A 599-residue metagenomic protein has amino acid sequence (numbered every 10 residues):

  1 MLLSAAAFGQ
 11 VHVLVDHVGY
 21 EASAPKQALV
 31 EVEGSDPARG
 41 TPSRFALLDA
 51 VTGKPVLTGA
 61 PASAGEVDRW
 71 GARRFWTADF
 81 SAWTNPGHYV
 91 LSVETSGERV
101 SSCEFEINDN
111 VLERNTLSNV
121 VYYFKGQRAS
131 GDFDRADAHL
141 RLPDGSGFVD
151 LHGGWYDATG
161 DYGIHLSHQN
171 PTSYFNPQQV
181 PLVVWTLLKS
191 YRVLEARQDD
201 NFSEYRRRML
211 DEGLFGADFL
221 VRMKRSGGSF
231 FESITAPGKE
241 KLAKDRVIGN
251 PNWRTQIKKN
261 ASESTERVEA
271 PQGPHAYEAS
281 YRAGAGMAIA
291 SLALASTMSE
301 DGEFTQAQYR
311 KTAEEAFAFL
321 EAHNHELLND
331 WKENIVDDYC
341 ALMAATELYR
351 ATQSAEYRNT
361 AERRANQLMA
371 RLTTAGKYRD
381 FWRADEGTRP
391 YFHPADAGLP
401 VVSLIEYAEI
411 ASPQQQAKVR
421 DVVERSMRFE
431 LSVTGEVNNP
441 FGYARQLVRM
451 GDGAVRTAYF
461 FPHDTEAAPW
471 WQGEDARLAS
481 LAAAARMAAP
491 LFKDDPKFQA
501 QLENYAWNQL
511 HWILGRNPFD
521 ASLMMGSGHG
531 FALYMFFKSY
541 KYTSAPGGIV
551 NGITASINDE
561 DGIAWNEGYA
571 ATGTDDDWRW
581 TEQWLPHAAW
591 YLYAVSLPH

Functional and structural regions predicted by a protein language model:
A7-G9: Boundary at the C-terminal end of the N-terminal hydrophobic targeting segment
V18-R99, K125-P181, S190, A236-A295 (+5 more regions): Aromatic (Trp/Tyr) and acidic
R69-W70, E98-R99, E104-N115, Q198-M209: Acidic/aromatic-lined carbohydrate-recognition and catalytic surfaces of CAZymes acting on diverse glycans
N108-A136, P143, L210-G228, R310-L328 (+4 more regions): Long, well-ordered core segments of solenoidal/helical folds
W185, S190-Y191, S203-L242, A532: Transcriptional activation interfaces
K189-F215, E269-A276, L294-K311: Short coil/linker segments at helix-helix boundaries
E278-A279, E303, E326-K332: Flexible helix-coil transition and linker loops at the boundaries of alpha-helical arrays
